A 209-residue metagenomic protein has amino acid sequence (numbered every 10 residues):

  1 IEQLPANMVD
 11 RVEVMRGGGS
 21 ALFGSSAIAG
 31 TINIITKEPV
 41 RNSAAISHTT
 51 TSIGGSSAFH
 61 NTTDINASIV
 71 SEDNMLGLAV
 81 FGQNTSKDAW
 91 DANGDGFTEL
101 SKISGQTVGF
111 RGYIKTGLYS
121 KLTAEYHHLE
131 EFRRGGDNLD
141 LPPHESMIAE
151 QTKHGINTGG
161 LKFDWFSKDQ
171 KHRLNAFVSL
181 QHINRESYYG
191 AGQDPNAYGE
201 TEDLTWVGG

Functional and structural regions predicted by a protein language model:
I1, G94-E99, Q193-A197: Short glycine-enriched, charge-decorated loop/helix-capping segments at active-site entrances that position
I1-P5, V14, S26-T49, N61-N66: N-terminal periplasmic accessory domains that precede and gate Gram-negative outer-membrane beta-barrel machines
R11, R16, T31, T62-N66 (+4 more regions): Membrane-embedded beta-strand positions in outer-membrane beta-barrel channels/transporters
G18-L22, I53-G54, K87: Short beta-strands and strand-coil junctions in structured, solvent-facing domains, enriched
G24, G55-F59, V70, L100-S104 (+2 more regions): Short sequence motifs at beta-strands and strand-loop junctions characteristic of Gram-negative outer-membrane
R41-A44, T49, N66-H154: Periplasmic-side early beta-strands and strand-to-turn transitions of outer-membrane beta-barrels
Y113-E131, E150-G209: Face-selective signature of the C-terminal outer-membrane beta-barrel domain
